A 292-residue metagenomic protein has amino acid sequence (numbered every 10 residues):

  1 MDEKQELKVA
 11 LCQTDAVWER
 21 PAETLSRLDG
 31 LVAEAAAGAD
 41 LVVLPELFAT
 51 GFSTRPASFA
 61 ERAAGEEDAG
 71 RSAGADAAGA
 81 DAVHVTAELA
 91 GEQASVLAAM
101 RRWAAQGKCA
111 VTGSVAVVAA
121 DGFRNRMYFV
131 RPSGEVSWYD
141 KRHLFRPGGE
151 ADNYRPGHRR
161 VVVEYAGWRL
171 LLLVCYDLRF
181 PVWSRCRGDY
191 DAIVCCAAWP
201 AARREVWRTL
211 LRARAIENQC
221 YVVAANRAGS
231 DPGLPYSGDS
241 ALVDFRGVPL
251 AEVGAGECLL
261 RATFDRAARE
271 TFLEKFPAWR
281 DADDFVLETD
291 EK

Functional and structural regions predicted by a protein language model:
M1-A39, V194: N-terminal active-site segment of His-dependent metallophosphoesterases
A10, Y128-V130, S137, A241 (+1 more regions): Conserved hydrophobic/aromatic positions in well-ordered beta-strands
D15-W18, T50-G51, A268: Feature marks short, surface-exposed loop/turn motifs that line or immediately flank catalytic pockets and channel
P21-A22, S26-P132, A201-C220: Cys-nucleophile CN-hydrolase/nitrilase-fold catalytic domain and related Cys-dependent amidase chemistry that acts on
G70, V162, R227-K292: C-terminal beta-strand edge segments of enzyme domains
E92-T112, L178-L260: CN hydrolase (nitrilase-like) catalytic-core segments centered on the catalytic cysteine and neighboring Lys/Glu
V118-G188, A202-T209, L273-A278, E288: Active-site catalytic loop in hydrolytic enzyme cores
